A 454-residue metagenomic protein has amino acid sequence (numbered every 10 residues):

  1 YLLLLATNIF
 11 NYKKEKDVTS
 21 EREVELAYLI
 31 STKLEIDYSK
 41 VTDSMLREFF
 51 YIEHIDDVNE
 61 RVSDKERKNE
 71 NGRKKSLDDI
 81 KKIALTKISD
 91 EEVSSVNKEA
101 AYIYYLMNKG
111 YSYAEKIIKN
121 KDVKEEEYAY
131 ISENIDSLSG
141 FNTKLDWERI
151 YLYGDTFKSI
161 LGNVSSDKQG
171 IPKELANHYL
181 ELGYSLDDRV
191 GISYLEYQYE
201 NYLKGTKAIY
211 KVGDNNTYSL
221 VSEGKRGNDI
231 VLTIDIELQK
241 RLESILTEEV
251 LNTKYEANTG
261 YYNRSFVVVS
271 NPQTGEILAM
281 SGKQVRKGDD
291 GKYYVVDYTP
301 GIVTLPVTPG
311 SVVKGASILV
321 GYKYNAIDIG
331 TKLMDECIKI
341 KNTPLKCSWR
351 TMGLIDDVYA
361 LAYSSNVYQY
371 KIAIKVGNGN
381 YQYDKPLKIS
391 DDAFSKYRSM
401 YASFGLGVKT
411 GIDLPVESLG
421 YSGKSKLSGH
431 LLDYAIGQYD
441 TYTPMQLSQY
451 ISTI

Functional and structural regions predicted by a protein language model:
Y1-Y218, S222-E223, S265-F266, P272 (+4 more regions): Membrane-proximal periplasmic segments of bacterial cell-envelope enzymes, especially penicillin-binding proteins
L3-L4, V24-T32, A129, E133 (+15 more regions): Solvent-exposed, polar/charged alpha-helical surfaces in well-ordered, non-transmembrane soluble domains, broadly
E15, K116, L145, Y184 (+4 more regions): Residue-level detector of alpha-helix boundaries and kinks
K16-V18, T156-K158, K173-L175, S244-T247 (+3 more regions): Surface-exposed beta-strand edges and their flanking turn/coil or helix-capping segments
D37, E249-T253, G379: Solvent-exposed amphipathic alpha-helical surface segments
F141-T143, N252, D328-K332: Short, well-structured beta-strand/strand-turn elements
A208-K225, I234, L238, T259-G310 (+1 more regions): Beta-lactam-recognizing serine transpeptidase/beta-lactamase-like catalytic domain environment
I245-K254, V285: Structural motif corresponding to the C-terminal cap of alpha-helices
